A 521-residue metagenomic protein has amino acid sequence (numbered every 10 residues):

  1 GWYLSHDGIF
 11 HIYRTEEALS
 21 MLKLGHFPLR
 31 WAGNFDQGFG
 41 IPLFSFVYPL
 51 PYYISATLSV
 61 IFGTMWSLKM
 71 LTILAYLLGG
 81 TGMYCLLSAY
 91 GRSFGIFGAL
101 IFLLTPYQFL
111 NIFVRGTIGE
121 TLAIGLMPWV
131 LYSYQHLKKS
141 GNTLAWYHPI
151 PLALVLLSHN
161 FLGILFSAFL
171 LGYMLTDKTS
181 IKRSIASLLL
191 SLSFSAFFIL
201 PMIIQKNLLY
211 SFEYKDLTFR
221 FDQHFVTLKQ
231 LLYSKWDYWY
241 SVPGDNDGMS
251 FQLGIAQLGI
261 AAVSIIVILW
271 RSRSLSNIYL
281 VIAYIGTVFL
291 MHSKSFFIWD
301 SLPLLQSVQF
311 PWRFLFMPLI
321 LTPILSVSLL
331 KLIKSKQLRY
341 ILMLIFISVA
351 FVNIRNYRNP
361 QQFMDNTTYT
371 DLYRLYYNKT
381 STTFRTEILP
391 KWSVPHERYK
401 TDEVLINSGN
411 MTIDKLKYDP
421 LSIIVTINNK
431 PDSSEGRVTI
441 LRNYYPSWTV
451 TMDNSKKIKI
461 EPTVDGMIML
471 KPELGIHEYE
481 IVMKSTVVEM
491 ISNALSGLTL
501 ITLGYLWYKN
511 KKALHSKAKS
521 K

Functional and structural regions predicted by a protein language model:
G1-D365, E478-V482, V487-K521: Membrane-embedded transmembrane-helix bundle of lipid-linked glycan/lipid transferases
G98, Y279, P390, P395-Y399 (+1 more regions): Alpha-helical scaffolds flanking conserved acidic
Q361-L416, L421-S422: Membrane-interface segments at or immediately adjacent to transmembrane helices that form the boundary between
R398-K521: Active-site-proximal, structured, solvent-exposed surfaces of multi-pass membrane proteins that position macromolecular
